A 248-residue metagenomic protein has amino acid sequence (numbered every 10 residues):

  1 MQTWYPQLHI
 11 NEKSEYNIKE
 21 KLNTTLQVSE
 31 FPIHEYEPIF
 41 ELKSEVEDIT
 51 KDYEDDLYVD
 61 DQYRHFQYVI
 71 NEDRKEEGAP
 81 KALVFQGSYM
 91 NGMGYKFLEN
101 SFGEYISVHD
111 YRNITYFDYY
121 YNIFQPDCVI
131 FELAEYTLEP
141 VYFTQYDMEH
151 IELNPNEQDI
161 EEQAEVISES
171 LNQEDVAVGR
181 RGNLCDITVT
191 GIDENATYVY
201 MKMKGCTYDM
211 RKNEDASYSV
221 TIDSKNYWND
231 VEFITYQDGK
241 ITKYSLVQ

Functional and structural regions predicted by a protein language model:
M1-E232, Y236-Q248: Extracellular glycan-modifying ectodomains
